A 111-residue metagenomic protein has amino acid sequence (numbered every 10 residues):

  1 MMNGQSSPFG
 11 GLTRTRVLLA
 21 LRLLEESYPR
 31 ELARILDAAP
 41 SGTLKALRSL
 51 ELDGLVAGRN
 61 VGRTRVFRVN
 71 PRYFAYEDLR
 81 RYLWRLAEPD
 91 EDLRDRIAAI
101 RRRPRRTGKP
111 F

Functional and structural regions predicted by a protein language model:
G4-R14, Y28, A57-W84: Short, cationic-aromatic polyanion-contact patches
P8, L21-L24: Short helix-capping/hinge SLiMs at alpha-helix to coil transitions
S27-I35: Short acidic, hydrophobic short linear motifs in intrinsically disordered regions
S41: Key DNA-contact positions within bacterial/archaeal DNA-binding proteins
L47-R48: Short, hydrophobic-biased segments on the C-terminal half of alpha helices that form "recognition helices"
G54: Glycine-centered, phosphate/nucleic-acid-interacting loop/turn motifs that mediate DNA/RNA or nucleotide
F74-F111: Amphipathic alpha-helical dimerization/coiled-coil segments that flank or bridge DNA-binding/regulatory modules
